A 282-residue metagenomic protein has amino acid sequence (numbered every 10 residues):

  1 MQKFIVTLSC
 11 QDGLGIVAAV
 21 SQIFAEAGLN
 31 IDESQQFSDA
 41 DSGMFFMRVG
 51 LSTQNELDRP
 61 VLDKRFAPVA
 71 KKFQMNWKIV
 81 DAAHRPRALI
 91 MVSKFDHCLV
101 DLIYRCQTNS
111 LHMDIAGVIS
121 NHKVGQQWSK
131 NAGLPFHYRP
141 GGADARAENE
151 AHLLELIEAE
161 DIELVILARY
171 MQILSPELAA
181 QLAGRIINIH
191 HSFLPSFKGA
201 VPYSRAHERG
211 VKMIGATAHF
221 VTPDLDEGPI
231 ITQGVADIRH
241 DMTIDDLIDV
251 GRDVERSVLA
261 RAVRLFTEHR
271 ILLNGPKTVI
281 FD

Functional and structural regions predicted by a protein language model:
M1-Q11: Short glycine-/aliphatic-rich beta-strand segments at the starts of folded cytosolic domains
M1-Q2, A27-Q36, D41: N-terminal short leaders/motifs
C10-L14, D58: Terminal accessory/targeting
G13-E33: Short amphipathic alpha-helix segments
F37-D282: One-carbon transfer enzymes
